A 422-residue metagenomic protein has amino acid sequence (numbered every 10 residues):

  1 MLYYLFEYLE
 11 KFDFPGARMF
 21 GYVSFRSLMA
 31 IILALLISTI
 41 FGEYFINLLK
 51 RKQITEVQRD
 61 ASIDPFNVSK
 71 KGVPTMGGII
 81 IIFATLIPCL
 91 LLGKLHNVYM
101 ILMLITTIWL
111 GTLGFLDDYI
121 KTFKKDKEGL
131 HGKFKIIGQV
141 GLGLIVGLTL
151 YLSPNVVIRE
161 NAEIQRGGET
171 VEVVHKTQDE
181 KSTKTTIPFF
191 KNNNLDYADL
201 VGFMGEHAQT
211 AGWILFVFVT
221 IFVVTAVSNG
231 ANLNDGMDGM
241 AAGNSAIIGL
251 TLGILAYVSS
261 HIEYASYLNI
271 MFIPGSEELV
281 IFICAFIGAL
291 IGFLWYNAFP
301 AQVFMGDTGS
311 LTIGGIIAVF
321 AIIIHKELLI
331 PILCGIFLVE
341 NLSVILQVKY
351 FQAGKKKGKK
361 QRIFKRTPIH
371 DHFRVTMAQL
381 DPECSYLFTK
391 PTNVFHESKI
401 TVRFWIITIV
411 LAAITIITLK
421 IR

Functional and structural regions predicted by a protein language model:
L2-Y44, F83-T112, L144-T185, L215-R422: Alpha-helical transmembrane segments
R18, K121-L130: Membrane interface segments of multi-pass transport proteins and intramembrane proteases
F20, K71, P188-A211, I270-V280: Short aromatic-rich membrane-water interface segments that cap or initiate transmembrane helices in multi-pass membrane
E43-A61: Membrane-interface helix-loop junction between the first two transmembrane segments
R59-V73, K127-G138: Juxtamembrane helix-capping/reentrant segments at transmembrane boundaries
A61-K70, K125, V201-Q209, S266-P274 (+1 more regions): Short juxtamembrane and helix-loop transition motifs at transmembrane-helix boundaries in membrane proteins
